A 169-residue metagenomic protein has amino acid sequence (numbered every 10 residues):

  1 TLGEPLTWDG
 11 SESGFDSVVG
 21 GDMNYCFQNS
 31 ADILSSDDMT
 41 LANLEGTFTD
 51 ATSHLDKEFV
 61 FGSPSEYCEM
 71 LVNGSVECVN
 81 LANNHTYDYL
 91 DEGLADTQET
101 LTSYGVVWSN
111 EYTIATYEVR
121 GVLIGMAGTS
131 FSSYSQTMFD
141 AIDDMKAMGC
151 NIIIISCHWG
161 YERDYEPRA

Functional and structural regions predicted by a protein language model:
T1-A169: Acidic, metal/ion-coordinating pockets
